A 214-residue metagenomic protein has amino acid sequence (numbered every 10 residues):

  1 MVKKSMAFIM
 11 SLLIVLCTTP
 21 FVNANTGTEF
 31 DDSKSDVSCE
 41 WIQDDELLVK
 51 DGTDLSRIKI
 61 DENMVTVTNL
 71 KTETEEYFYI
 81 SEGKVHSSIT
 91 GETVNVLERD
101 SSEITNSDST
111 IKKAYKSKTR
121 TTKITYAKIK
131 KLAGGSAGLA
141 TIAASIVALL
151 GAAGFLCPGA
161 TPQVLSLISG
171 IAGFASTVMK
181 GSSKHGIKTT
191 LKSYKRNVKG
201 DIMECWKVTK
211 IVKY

Functional and structural regions predicted by a protein language model:
V2-N25: Sec-dependent N-terminal signal peptides of Gram-positive bacterial secreted proteins and lipoproteins
S5, V22, A133-S136, I168-I171 (+1 more regions): Alpha-helical hydrophobic membrane-insertion segments
L13, A153-L156: Residues within alpha-helical transmembrane segments of multi-pass membrane proteins, especially transporters, ion
F21-K128: N-terminal propeptides/leader regions of secreted preproproteins that are proteolytically removed before maturation
E98-A153, T177-Y214: Add "or lipid-surface remodeling" -> "...that mediate pore formation, membrane permeabilization, membrane fusion
P158-I168: Hydrophobic alpha-helical transmembrane segments
G159, A175-V178: Active-site-proximal helix/loop microenvironment of the serine DD-peptidase/beta-lactamase transpeptidase fold
